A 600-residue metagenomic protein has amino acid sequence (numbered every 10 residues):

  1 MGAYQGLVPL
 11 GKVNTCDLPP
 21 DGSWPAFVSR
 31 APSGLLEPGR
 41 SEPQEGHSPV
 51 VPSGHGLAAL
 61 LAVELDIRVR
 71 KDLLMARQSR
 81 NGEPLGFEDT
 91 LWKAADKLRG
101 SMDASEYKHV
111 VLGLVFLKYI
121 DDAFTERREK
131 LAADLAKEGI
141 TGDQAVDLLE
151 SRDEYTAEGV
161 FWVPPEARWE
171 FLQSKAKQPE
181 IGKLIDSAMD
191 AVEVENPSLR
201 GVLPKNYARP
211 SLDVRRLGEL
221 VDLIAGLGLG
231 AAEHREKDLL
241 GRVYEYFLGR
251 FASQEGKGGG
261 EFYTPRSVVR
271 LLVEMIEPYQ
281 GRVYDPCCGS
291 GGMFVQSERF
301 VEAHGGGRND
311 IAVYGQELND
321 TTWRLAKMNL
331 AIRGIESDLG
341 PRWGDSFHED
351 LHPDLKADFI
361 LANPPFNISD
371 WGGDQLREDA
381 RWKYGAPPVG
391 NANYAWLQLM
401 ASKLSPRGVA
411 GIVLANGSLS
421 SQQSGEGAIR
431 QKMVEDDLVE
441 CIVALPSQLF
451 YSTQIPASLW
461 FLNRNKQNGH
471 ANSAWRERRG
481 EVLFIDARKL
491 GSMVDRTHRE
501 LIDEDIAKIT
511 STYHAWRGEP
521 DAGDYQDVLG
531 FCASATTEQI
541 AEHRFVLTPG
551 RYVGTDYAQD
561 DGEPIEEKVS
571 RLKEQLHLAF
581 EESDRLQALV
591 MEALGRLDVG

Functional and structural regions predicted by a protein language model:
P9, W24, E37, V51-P52 (+7 more regions): Non-catalytic, mostly N-terminal accessory regions of nucleic-acid modification and defense proteins
Q44: Detector for the Zn2+-coordinating histidines of canonical Cys2His2
T90, K97, E106-Y119, P388-L462: Conserved Class I SAM-dependent methyltransferase catalytic core
S101, W371-N391, N416-G425, P446-S452 (+2 more regions): Short, contiguous acidic/charged loop-to-helix segments that flank catalytic cores in large enzymes
G258-A362, N367-W371, Q375-K383, A415-G417 (+2 more regions): Conserved S-adenosyl-L-methionine
